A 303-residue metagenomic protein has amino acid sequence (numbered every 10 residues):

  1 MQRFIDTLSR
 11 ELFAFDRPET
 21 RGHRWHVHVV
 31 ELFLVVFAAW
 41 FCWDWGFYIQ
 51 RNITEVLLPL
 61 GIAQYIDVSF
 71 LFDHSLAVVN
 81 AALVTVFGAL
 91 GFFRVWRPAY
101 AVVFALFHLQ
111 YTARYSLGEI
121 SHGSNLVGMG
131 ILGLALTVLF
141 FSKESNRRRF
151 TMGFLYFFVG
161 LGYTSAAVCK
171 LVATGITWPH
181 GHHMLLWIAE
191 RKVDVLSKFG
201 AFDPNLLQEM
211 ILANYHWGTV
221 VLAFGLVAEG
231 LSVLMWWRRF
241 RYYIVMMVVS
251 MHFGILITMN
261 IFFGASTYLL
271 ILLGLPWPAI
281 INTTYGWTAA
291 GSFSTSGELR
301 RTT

Functional and structural regions predicted by a protein language model:
M1-T303: Alpha-helical membrane-anchoring segments
